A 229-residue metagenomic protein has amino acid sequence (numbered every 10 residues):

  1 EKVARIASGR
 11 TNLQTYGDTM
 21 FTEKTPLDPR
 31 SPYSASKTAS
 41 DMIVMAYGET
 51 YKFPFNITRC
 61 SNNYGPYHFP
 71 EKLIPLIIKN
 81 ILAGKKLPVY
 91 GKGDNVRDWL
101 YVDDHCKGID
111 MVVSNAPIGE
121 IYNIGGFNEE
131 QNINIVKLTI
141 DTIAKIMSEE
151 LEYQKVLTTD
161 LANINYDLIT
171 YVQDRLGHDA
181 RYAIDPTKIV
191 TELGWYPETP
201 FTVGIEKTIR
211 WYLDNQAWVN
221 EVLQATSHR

Functional and structural regions predicted by a protein language model:
E1-I57, Y64, H68-P70: Catalytic helix-loop patch of NAD(P)-dependent Rossmann-fold dehydrogenases
T15, N62-H68, D94, S114 (+1 more regions): Active-site proximal helix/loop that lines the substrate pocket of Rossmann-like NAD(P)-dependent oxidoreductase domains
D28-R30, N62-N63, T170-V172, N215: A short, structure-level motif marking secondary-structure boundaries and short turns
P75, I81-R229: C-terminal substrate-binding subdomain of Rossmann-fold SDR/epimerase-dehydratase oxidoreductases
